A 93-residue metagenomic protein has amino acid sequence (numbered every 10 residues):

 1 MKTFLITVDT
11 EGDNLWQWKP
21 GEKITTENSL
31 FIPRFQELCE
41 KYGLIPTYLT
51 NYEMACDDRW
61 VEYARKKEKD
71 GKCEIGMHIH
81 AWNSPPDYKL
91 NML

Functional and structural regions predicted by a protein language model:
M1-L93: Catalytic alpha-helical scaffold of carbohydrate-active enzymes acting on polysaccharides/glycoconjugates
